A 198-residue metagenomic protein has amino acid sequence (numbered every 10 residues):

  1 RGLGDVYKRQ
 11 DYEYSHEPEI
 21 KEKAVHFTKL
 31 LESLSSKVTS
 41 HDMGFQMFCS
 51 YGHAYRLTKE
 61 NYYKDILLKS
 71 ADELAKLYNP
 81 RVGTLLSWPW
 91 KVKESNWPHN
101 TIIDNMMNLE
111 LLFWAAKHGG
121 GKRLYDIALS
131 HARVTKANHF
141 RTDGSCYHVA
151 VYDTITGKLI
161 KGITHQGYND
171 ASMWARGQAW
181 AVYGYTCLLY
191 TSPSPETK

Functional and structural regions predicted by a protein language model:
R1, L30-H53, V92-N105, I163-Y183: Solvent-exposed loop and edge beta-strand segments that line ligand/cofactor-binding and catalytic clefts
G2-Q10, Y190-T197: Conserved small/polar residues in nucleotide/adenosyl-binding loops
R9-E13, C49-R56, E110-K117, T186-L189: Short glycine/serine- and small hydrophobic-enriched flexible loop segments
E19-V38, L67-L85, A128-Y147, D153-K161: Long, well-ordered core segments of solenoidal/helical folds
Y51-G52, R56-L112: Internal, well-ordered domain-core segments that constitute the primary functional module of diverse proteins
I102-L188, S192: Extended ligand-binding clefts on enzyme/binding-domain cores
